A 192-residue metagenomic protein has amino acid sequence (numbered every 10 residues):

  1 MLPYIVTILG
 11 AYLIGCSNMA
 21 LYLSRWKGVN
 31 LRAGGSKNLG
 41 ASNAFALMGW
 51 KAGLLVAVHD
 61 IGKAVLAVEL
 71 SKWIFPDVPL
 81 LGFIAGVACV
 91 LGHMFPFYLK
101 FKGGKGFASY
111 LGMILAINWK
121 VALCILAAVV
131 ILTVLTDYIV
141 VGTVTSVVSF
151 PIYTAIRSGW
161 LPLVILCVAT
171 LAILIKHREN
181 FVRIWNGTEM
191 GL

Functional and structural regions predicted by a protein language model:
L2-W26: N-terminal signal-anchor transmembrane alpha helix
P3, T7, A52-F97, K120 (+2 more regions): Nucleotide and nucleotide-moiety/phosphate-recognizing core
A11-G15, H59, C89-H93, V129-T133 (+1 more regions): Alpha-helical transmembrane segments of multi-pass membrane proteins
A20-R25, G92-K102, V129-T136, H177-R183: C-terminal ends of transmembrane helices
L21-G53, R178-L192: Cytosolic, membrane-interface loops and tails of multi-pass inner-membrane proteins
N30-A41, L99-L111, Y138-T145: Short, non-helical or kinked segments that cap or interrupt transmembrane helices
F45-G49, S71-I74, G92, F107-T136 (+1 more regions): Interfacial segments of multi-pass membrane proteins
I139-S146, R157-C167: Loop-to-transmembrane alpha-helix initiation sites
